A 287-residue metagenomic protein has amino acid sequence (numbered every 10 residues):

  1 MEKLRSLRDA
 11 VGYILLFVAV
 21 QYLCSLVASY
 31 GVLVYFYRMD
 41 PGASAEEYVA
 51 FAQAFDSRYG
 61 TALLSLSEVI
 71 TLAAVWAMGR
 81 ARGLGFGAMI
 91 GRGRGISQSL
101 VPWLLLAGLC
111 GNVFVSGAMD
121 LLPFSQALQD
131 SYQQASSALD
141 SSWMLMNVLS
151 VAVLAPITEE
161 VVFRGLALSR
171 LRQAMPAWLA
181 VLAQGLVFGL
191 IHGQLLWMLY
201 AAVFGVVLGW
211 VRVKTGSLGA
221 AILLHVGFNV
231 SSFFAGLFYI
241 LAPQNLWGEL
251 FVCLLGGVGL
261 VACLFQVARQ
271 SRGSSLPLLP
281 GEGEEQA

Functional and structural regions predicted by a protein language model:
E2-A19, G91-L106: Alpha-helical transmembrane segments and their helix-start/interface "positive-inside/aromatic belt" motifs in integral
L16-A19, L66, L154, A183-V187 (+2 more regions): Hydrophobic residues within alpha-helical transmembrane segments of multi-pass solute transporters/permease subunits
V18-A81: Alpha-helical transmembrane segments in multi-pass membrane proteins
V18-Y22, E68-A77, L106-F114, L250-S271: Hydrophobic core of alpha-helical transmembrane segments in multi-pass integral membrane proteins
M39-D56, F86-A155, S169, Q173 (+2 more regions): Juxtamembrane helix-loop-helix connectors linking adjacent transmembrane helices in multi-pass membrane enzymes
D56-T71, L139-T158, G248-L255: Hydrophobic alpha-helical transmembrane segments
T158-A183, W210-S217: Membrane-interface helix/loop boundary segments of multi-pass membrane proteins
V226-A287: C-terminal membrane module of polytopic membrane proteins
